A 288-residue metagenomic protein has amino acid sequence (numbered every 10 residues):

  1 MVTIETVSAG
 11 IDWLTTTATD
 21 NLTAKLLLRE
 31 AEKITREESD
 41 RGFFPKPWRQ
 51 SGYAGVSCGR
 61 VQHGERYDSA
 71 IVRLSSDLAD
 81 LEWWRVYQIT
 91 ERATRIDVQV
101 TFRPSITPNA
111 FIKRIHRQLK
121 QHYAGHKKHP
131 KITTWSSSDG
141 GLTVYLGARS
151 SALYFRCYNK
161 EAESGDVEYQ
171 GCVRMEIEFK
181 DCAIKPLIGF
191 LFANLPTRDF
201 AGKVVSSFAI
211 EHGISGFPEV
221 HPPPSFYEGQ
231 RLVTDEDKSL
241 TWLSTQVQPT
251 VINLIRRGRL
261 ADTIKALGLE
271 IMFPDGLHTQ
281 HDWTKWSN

Functional and structural regions predicted by a protein language model:
M1-D235, W242-N288: Structured, helix-rich domain cores that form ligand/interaction pockets
